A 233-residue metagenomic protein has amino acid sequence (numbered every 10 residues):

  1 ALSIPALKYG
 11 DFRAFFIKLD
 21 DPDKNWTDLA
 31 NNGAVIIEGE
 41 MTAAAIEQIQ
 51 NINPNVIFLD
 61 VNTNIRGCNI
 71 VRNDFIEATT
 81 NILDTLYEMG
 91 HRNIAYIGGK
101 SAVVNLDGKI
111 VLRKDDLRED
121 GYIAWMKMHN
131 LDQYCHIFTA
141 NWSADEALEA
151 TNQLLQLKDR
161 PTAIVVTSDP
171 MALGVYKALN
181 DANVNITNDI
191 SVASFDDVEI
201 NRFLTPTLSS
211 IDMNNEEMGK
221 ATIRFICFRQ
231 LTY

Functional and structural regions predicted by a protein language model:
A1-F15, P22-N25, N32-A34, E47-F58 (+1 more regions): Bacterial carbohydrate/catabolite-sensing allosteric modules
T42-I46: Conserved phosphotransfer microenvironments
